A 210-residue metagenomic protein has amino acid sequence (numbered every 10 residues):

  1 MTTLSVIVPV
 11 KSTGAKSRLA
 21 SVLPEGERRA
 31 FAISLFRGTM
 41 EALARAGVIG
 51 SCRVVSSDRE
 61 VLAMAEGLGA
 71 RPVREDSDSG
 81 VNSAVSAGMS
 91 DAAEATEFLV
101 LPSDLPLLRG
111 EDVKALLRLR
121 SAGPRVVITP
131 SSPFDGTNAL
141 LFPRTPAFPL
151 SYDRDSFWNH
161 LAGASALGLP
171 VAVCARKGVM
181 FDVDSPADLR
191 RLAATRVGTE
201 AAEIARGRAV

Functional and structural regions predicted by a protein language model:
M1-A20: N-terminal nucleotide-binding beta1-loop-alpha1 segment
A32-V48: A short, N-terminal amphipathic alpha-helix
G47-P72: Acidic donor-binding segment of Leloir-type glycosyltransferases
M64-L99: Short phosphate-binding loop-to-helix
P102-P106: The conserved acidic donor/metal-binding loop of glycosyltransferases
L108-F134: Conserved donor-nucleotide/metal-binding helix-loop-beta segment in metal-dependent transferases, i.e., the alpha-helix
L141-A164: Short, glycine-/small-residue-rich phosphate/pyrophosphate-handling segment
G163-V210: Conserved alpha/beta core of the MobA/IspD/sugar-nucleotide pyrophosphorylase nucleotidyltransferase superfamily
